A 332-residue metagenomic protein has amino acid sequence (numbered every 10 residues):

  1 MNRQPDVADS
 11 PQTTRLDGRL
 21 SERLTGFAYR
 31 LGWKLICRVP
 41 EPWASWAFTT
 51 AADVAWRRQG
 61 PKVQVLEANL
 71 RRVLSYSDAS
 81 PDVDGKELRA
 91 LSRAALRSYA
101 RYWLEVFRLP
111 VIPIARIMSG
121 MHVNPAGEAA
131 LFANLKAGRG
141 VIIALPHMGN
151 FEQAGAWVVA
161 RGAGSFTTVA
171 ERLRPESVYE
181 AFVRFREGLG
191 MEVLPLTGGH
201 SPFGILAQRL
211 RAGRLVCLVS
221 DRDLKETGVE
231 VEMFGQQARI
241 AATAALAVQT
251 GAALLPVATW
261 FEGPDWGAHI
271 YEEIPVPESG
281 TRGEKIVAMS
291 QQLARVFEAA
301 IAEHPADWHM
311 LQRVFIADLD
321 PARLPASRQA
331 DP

Functional and structural regions predicted by a protein language model:
N2-I142, G190: Membrane-anchoring hydrophobic helices of lipid-metabolizing enzymes
N2-P5, Q12, L16-L20, S80-D84 (+6 more regions): Non-catalytic C-terminal accessory region of glycerolipid acyltransferases and related lyso-lipid remodeling enzymes
F27, K62, V123, G198 (+1 more regions): Soluble or luminal CAZymes and related metallo-dependent hydrolases
I36-R38, N150-A156, E176, I205-V219: Short, composition-biased local secondary-structure segments
L109, A137-G198, E226-V229, E262: Catalytic core of membrane glycerolipid acyltransferases/transacylases, capturing the structured, soluble-facing
M121-N124, M148, P175, L196-H200 (+2 more regions): A conditional alpha-helix N-cap/helix-loop micro-motif detector
A126, V169-E171, L196, Y271-E273 (+1 more regions): Conserved beta-strand termini and adjacent loop/short-helix elements that scaffold enzyme active sites in alpha/beta
E128-F132, G155-V159, F182-V183, L206-A207 (+1 more regions): Short amphipathic alpha-helical segments and helix-helix/interface helices
